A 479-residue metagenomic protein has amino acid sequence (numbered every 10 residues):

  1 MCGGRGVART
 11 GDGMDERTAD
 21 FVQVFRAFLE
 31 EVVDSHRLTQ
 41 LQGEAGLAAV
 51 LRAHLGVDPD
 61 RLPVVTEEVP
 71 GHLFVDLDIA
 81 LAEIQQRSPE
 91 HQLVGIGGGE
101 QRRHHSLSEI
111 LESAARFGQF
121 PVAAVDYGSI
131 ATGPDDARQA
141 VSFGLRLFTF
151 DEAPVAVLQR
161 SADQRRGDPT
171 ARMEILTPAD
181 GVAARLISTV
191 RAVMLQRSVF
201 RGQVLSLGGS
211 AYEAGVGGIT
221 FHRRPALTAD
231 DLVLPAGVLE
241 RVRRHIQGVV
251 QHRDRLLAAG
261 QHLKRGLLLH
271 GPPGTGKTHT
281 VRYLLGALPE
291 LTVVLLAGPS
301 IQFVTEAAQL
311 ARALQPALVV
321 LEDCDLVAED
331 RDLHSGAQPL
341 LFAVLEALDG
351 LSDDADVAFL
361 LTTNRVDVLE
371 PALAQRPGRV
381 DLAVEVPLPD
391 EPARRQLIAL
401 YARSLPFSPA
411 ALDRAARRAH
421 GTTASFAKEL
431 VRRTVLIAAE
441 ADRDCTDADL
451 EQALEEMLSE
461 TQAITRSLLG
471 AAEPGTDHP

Functional and structural regions predicted by a protein language model:
C2, G6-Q251, K264, H478-P479: AAA+ P-loop ATPase mechanoenzymes
L81, V190, V281-L284, A307 (+2 more regions): Aromatic/hydrophobic pocket-lining residues that form π-stacking "cages" and hydrophobic walls in ligand
A162-D163, R255, A441: Short acidic, glycine/proline-enriched loop segments that cap or flank alpha-helices
L176-T177, E385-V386, A416-H420: Short, glycine/charged-rich beta-strand-loop motifs at protein surfaces that mediate ligand recognition and catalysis
V182-V190, T280, A307, L397 (+1 more regions): Hydrophobic side chains in well-ordered alpha-helices
L195, V199, Q251-D254, D349 (+3 more regions): Generic structural signal for secondary-structure transition and capping sites
A229-A410: Walker A/P-loop NTP-binding motif of AAA+ ATPase domains
R376, E391-P479: C-terminal alpha-helical "lid" subdomain
